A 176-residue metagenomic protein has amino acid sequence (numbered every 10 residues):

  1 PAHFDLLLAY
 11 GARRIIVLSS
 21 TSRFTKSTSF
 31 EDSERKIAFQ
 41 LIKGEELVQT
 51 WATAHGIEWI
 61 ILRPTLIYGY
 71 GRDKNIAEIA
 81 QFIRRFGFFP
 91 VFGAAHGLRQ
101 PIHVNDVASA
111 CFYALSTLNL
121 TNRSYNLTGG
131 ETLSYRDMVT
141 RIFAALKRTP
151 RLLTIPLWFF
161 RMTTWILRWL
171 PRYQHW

Functional and structural regions predicted by a protein language model:
P1-S27, D32-T50: NAD(P)-cofactor binding segment of oxidoreductase domains
T21-R23, T65-Y68, F86: Active-site segment of SDR-like NAD(P)-dependent oxidoreductases
R35-R63, Y70-E78: Active-site Tyr-X1-5-Lys
I61, P101, T132: Short aromatic/basic micro-patch
D73-E78, F92-L115, N122-R123: Substrate-positioning beta->alpha
A80-F92, R148: A short C-terminal helix-loop "cap" of Rossmann-like NAD(P)-dependent dehydrogenase/epimerase domains
Y113, T117-Y173: Mid/C-terminal beta-alpha module of Rossmann-like enzyme folds, strongest in SDR-family dehydrogenases/epimerases
